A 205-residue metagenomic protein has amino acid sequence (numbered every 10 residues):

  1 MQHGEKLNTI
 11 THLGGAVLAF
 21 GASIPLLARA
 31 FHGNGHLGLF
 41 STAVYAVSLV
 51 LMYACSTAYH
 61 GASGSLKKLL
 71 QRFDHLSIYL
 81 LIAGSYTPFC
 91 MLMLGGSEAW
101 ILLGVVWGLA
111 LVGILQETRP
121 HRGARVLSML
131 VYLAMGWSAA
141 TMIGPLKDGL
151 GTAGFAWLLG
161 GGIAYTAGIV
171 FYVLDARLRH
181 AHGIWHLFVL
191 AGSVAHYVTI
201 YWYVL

Functional and structural regions predicted by a protein language model:
M1-L205: Multi-pass alpha-helical transmembrane bundles in non-GPCR membrane proteins that perform intramembrane catalysis
